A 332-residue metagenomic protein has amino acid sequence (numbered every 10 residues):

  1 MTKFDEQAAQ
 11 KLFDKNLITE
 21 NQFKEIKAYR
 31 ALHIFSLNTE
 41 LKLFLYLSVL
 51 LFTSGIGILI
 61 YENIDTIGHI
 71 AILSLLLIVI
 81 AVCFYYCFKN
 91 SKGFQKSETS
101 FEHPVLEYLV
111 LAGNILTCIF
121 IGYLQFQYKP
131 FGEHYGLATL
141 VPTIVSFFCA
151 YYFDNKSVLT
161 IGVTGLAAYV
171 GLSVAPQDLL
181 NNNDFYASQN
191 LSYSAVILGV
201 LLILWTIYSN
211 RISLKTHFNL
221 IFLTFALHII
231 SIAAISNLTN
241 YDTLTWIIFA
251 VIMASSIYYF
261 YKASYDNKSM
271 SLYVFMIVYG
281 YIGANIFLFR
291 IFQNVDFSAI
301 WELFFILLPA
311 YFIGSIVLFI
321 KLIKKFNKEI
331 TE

Functional and structural regions predicted by a protein language model:
M1-E332: Alpha-helical multi-pass membrane segments and their bilayer interfacial helix-loop junctions
